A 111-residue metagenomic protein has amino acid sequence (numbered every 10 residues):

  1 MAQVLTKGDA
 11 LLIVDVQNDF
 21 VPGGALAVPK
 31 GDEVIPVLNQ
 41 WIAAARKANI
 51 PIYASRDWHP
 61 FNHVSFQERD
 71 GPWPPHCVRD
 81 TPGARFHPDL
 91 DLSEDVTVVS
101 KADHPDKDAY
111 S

Functional and structural regions predicted by a protein language model:
M1-A109: Active-site acidic carboxylates
